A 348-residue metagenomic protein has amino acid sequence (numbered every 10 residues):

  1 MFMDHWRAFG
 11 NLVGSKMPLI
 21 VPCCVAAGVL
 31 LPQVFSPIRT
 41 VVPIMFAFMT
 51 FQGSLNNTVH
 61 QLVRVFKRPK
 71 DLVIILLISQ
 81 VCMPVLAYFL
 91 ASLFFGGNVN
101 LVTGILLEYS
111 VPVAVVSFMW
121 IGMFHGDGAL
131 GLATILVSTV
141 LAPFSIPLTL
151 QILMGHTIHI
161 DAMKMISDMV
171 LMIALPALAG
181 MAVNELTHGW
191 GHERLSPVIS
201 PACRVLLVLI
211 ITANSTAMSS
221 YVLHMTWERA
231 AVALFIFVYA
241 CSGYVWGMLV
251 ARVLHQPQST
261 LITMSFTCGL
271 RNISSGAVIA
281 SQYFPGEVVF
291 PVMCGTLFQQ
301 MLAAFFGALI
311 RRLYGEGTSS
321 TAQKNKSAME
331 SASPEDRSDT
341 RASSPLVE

Functional and structural regions predicted by a protein language model:
M1-E348: Alpha-helical transmembrane segments of multi-pass small-molecule/ion transporters
